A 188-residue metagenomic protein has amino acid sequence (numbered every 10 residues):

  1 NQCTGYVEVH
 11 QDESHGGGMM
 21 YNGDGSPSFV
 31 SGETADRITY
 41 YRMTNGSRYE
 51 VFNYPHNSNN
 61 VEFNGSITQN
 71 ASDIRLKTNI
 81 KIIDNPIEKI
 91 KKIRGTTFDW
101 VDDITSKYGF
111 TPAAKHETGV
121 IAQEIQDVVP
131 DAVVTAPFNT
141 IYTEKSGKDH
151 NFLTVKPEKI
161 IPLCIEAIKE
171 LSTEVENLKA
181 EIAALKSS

Functional and structural regions predicted by a protein language model:
N1-C3, S14-H15, N45-I83, E174-S188: Intrinsic low-complexity, repeat-rich intrinsically disordered segments enriched in small/flexible residues
N1-Y49, I87-R94, W100-I104: Self-maturation zones of extracellular/virion spikes and adhesins
S72-N79, W100-H116: Active-site-adjacent substrate-recognition loops and nearby beta-strands within hydrolase catalytic domains
K77, D131, T135-S188: C-terminal intramolecular chaperone/auto-processing assembly modules
I83, I93-T96, V128-A132: Conserved, well-folded catalytic cores of nucleic-acid-processing and energy-transducing macromolecular machines
P86-K89, I121, C164: Stable alpha-helical elements in mature extracytoplasmic
I125: Active-site-adjacent helical/loop segments in soluble small-molecule enzymes
